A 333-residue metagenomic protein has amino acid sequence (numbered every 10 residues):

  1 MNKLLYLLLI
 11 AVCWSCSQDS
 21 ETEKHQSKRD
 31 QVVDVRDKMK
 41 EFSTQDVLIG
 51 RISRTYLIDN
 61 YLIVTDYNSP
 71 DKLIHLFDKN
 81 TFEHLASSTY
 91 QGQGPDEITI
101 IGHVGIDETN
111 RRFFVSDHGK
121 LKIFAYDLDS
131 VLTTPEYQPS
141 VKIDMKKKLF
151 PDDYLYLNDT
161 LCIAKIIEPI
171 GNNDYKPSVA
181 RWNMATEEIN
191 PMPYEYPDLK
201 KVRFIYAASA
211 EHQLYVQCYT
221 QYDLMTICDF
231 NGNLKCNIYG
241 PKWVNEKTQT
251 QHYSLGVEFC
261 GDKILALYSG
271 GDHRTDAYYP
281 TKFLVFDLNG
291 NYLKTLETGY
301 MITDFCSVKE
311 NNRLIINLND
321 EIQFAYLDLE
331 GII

Functional and structural regions predicted by a protein language model:
K24-G50, L288-N291: A short helix->beta-strand "capping" segment at the edge of beta-propeller domains
F42-K72, T160: Beta-strand-rich domains and repeat architectures in extracellular enzymes and scaffolds, especially beta-propellers
R51-Y56, G102-T109, D152-D159, F204-H212 (+3 more regions): Structural signature of eukaryotic scaffold interfaces centered on beta-propeller domains
L76-D78, P177-N183, Y279-G290: Beta-propeller blade signature
E83-R111, H118, Y196-P197, I302: Blade-loop segments of beta-propeller domains
G94-E97, K242-T248, N291-K309: Conserved blade-ending motifs and adjacent loop-strand segments that build the rim/top face of beta-propeller domains
G119-K120, L128-N158: Asp-box/WD-like beta-propeller blade repeats and closely related beta-sheet repeat scaffolds
Q249-V285: Loop/turn-rich, solvent-exposed surfaces of beta-rich toroidal or solenoidal domains
